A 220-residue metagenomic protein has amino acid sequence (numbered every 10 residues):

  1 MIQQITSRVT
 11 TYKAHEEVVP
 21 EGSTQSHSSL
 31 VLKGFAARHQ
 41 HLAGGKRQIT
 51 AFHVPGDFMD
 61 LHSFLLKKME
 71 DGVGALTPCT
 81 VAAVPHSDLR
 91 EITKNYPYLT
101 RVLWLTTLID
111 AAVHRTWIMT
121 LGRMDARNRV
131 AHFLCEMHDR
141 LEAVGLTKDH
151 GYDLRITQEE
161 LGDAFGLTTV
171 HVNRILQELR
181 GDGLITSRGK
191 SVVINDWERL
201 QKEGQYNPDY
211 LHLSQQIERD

Functional and structural regions predicted by a protein language model:
M1-A14, K68: Short proline/glycine- and basic residue-enriched helix-capping loop/turn segments at helix->loop/beta transitions
I2, V19-G22, L146: Short loop/turn motifs at secondary-structure junctions and domain boundaries
T10, E17, S29, A51 (+5 more regions): Residues that recognize and position ribonucleotide moieties
E16-P78: Cyclic nucleotide-binding regulatory domains
A51-T116: Cyclic-nucleotide recognition modules
Y98-G166: Polybasic "coupling" helices that flank or enter modular domains
R140-D220: Phosphate-/nucleic-acid-contacting segments
